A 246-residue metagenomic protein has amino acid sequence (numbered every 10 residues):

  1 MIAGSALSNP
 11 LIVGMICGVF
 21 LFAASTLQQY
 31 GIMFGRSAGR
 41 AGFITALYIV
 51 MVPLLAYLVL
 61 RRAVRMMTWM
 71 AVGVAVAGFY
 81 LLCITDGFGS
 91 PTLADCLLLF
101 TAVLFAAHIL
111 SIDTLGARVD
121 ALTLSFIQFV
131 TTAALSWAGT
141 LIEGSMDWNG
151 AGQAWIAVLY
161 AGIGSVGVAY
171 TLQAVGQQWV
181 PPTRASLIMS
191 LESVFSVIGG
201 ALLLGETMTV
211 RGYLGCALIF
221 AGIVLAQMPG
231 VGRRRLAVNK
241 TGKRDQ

Functional and structural regions predicted by a protein language model:
M1, V52-L58, G87-G144, V158 (+2 more regions): Transmembrane alpha-helical segments that form core, pore/gating elements of small-molecule transporters/exporters
M1-G4, Y48-M70, V194-L214: C-terminal transmembrane-helix exit sites in multi-pass transporters
M1-I44, P53, L81, G162-V180: Specific transmembrane alpha-helical segments of multi-pass solute transporters/efflux pumps, especially DMT/EamA
A6-L11, I84-A107, L141-Y160, T207-A217: Juxtamembrane helix-entry segments on the extracytoplasmic side of multipass membrane proteins
C17, V64-I84, F105, S136 (+3 more regions): Hydrophobic transmembrane alpha-helices of multi-pass small-molecule transport proteins
G18, F22-T26, I49-L54, Y80 (+6 more regions): Hydrophobic/small/kink-forming positions within alpha-helical transmembrane segments of polytopic membrane proteins
A41-L47, I112-A133, G162, V166-L202: Helix-helix packing/entry segments at the starts of transmembrane helices
A154-I156, M189-Q246: C-terminal-most transmembrane helix of multi-pass membrane proteins
